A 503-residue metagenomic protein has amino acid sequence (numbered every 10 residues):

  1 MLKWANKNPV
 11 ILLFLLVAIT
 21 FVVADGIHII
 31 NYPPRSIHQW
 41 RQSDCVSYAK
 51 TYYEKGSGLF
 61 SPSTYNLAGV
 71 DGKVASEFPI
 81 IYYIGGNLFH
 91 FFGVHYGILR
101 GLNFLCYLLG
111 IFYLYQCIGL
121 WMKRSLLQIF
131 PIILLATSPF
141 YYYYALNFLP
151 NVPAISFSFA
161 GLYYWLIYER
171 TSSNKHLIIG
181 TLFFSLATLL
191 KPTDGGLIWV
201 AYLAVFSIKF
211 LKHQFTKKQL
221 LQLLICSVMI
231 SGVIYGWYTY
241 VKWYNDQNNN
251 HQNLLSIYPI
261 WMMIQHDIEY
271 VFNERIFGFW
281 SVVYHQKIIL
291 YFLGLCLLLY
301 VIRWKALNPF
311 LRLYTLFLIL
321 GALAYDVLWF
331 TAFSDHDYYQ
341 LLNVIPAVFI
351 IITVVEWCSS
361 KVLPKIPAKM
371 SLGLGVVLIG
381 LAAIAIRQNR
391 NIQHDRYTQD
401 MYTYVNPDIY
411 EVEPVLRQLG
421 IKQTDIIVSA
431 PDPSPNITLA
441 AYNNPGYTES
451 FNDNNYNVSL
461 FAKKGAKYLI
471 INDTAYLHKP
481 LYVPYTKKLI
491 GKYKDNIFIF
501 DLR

Functional and structural regions predicted by a protein language model:
L15-L16, L182, L203, L224-M229 (+1 more regions): Signature aromatic-anchored transmembrane alpha helix within multi-pass, membrane-resident enzymes that catalyze glycan
R35-S36, D337, A368-L419, P433-A441: Membrane-proximal, lumen/periplasm-facing interface regions of secretory-pathway glyco- and lipid-modifying enzymes
D44-T51, K55, I198-F310, L323-F333 (+1 more regions): Transmembrane-lumen/periplasm boundary regions of multi-pass, lipid-linked membrane glycan transferases
I98-M122, F159-Y164, I302: Transmembrane-helix motifs of polytopic, lipid-linked glycan transferases
G119-S125, G161-L177, A187: Membrane-interface transmembrane helices that cradle and orient dolichyl/undecaprenyl
Y143-A154: Short acidic/glycine- and proline-prone juxtamembrane loop motifs at membrane-interface regions of multi-pass membrane
N151, L190, G196, A322 (+2 more regions): Hydrophobic/aromatic-rich transmembrane helices and adjacent perimembrane loops
W199, N406, Y410, P414-N454 (+1 more regions): Short periplasmic/luminal acceptor-recognition loop of GT-C membrane glycosyltransferases, typified by
